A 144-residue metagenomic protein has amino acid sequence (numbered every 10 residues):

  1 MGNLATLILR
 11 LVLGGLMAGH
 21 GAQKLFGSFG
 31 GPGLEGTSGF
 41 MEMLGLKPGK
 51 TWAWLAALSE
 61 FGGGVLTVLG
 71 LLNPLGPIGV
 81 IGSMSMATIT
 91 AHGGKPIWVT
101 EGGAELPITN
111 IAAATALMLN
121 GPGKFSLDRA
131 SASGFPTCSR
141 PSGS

Functional and structural regions predicted by a protein language model:
M1-F29, K50, W54, L72-S144: Extended, low-polarity transmembrane helix blocks
G27-T51: Membrane-interface interhelical connector segments
E35-M43, A56-L58, V80-M84: A short glycine/small-residue-enriched secondary-structure motif
L58-V68, A91-H92: Hydrophobic, membrane-inserted alpha-helices
